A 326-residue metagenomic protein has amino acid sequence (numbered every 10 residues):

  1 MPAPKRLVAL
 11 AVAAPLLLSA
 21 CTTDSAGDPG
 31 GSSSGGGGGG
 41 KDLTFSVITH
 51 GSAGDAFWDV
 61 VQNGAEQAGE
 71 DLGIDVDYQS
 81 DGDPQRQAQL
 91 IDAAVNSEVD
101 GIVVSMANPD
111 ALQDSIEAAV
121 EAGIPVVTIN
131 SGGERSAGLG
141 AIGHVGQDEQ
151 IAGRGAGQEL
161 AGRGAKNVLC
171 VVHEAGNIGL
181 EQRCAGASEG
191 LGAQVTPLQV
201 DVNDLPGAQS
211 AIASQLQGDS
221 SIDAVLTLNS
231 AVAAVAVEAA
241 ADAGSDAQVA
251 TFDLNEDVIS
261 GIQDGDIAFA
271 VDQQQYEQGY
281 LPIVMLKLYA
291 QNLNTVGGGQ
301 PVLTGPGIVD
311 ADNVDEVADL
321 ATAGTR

Functional and structural regions predicted by a protein language model:
M1-S25: Secretory targeting and sorting signals
L10, K41, G190-L191, E277-R326: Hinge/cleft segment of the Venus flytrap/periplasmic-binding protein
A20-G38: Bacterial lipoprotein signal-peptidase II cleavage site
S33, P109-I151, N255-Q263, I267-A268 (+1 more regions): Flexible loop/hinge segments that line or gate small-molecule binding clefts
D42-G69, D77-A88, M106-P109, V172-Q182 (+2 more regions): Extracytoplasmic "Venus flytrap"
A56-D71, A152-A156, I178-V195, A211 (+3 more regions): Short, solvent-exposed amphipathic alpha-helices that sit in or adjacent to ligand/effector-binding or catalytic
Q87, H144-V168, P206-Q209, L254-V258 (+1 more regions): Hydrophobic alpha-helical segments within soluble ligand-binding/sensing domains
A88, V104-V120, A187, T196 (+1 more regions): Hydrophobic alpha-helical
